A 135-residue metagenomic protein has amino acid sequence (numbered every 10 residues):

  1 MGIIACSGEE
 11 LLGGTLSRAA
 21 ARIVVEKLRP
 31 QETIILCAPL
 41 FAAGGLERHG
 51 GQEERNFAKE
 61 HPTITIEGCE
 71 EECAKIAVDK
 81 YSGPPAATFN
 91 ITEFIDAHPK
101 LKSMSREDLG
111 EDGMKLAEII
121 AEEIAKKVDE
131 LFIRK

Functional and structural regions predicted by a protein language model:
M1-K135: Iron-sulfur-associated redox domains of electron-transfer enzymes in respiratory and anaerobic energy metabolism
